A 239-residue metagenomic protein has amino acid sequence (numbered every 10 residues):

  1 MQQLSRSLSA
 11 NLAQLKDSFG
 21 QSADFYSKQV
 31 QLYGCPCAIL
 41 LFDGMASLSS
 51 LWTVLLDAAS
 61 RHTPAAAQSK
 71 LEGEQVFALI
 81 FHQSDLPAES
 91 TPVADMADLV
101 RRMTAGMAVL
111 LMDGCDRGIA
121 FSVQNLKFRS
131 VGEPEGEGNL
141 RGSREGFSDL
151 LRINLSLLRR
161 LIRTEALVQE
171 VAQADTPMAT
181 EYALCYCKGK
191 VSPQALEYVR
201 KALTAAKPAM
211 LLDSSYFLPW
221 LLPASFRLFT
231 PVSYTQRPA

Functional and structural regions predicted by a protein language model:
M1-A239: Membrane-embedded alpha-helical signal segments
